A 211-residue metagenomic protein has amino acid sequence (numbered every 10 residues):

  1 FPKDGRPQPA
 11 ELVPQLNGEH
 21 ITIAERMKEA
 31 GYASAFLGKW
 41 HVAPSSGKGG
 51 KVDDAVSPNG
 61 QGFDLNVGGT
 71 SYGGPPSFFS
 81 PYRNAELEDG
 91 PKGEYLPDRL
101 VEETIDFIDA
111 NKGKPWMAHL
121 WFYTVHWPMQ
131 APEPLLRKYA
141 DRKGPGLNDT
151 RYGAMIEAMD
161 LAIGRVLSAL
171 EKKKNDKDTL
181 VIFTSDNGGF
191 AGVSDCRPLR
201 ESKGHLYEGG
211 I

Functional and structural regions predicted by a protein language model:
F1-I211: Formylglycine-dependent sulfatase
